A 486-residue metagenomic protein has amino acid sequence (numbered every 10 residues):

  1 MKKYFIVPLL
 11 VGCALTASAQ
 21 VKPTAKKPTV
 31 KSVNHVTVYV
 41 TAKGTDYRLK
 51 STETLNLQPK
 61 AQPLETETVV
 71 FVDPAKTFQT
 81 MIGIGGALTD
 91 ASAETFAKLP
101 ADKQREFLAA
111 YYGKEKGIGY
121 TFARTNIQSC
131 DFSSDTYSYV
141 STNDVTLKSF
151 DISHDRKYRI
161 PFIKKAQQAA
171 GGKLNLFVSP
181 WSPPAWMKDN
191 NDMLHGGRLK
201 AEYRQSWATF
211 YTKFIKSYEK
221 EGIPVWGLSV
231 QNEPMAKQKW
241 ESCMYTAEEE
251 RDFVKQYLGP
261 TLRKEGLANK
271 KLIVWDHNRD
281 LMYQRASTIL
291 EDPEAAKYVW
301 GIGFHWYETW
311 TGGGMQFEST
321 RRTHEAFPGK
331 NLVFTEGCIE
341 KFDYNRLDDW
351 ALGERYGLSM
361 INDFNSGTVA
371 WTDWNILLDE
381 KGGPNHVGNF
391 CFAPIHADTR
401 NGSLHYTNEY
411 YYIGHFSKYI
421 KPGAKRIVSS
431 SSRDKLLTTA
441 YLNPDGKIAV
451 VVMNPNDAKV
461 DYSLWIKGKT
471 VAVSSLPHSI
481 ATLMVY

Functional and structural regions predicted by a protein language model:
M1-K31: Bacterial Sec-dependent N-terminal signal peptides
L49-V225, T246, Q256: N-terminal catalytic cores of secreted or lumenal carbohydrate-active enzymes
P63-D73, I160-F162, K213, Q256-Y257 (+4 more regions): Alpha-helical scaffolding within the catalytic cores of extracellular/periplasmic polymer-degrading hydrolases
G86, G119, L176, L228 (+6 more regions): Conserved, mostly hydrophobic/aromatic
S206-G227, P234-K341: Active-site neighborhood of glycoside hydrolase catalytic domains
N331-Y412, V428-S431: Aromatic/acidic polysaccharide-binding cleft in carbohydrate-active enzymes
K418, S429-K467, H478: Carbohydrate-binding surface patches
S474-Y486: C-terminal beta-strand-rich structural cap/linker in extracellular carbohydrate-active enzymes
